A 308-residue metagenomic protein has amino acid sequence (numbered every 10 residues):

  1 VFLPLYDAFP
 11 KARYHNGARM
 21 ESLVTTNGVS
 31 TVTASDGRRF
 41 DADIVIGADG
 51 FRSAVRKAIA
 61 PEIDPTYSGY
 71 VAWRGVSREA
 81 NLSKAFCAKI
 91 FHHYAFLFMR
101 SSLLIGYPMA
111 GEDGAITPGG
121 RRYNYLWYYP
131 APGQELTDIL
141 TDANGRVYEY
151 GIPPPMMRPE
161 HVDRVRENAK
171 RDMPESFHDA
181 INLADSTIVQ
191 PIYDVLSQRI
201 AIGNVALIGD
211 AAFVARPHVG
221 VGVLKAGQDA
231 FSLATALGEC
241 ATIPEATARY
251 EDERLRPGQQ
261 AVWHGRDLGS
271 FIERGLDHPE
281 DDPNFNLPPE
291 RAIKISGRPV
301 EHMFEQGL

Functional and structural regions predicted by a protein language model:
V1-A80, L308: Conserved N-terminal helical subregion
L3, E167, D194: Active-site phosphate/pyrophosphate- and oxyanion-stabilizing loops and adjacent acidic/basic residues in soluble
G17-E21, T26, V32-G37, K170-E175 (+3 more regions): Flavin (primarily FAD) cofactor-binding/catalytic cores of flavoenzymes
R39, G119, Q198-A201: Short, flexible hinge/linker loops that cap or flank conserved catalytic cores
I46-G47, W73, Y125, R164 (+1 more regions): Conserved mid-domain beta->alpha element of the FAD-binding
S53, A72, L103-I105, A212-F213: Histidine-centered metal-chelating micro-motifs
L82-I181: Conserved FAD/dinucleotide-binding core of flavoprotein oxidoreductases
P155, E167, R171, E175-D179 (+3 more regions): C-terminal helical "tail/cap" subdomain of flavin- and related membrane-associated enzymes
